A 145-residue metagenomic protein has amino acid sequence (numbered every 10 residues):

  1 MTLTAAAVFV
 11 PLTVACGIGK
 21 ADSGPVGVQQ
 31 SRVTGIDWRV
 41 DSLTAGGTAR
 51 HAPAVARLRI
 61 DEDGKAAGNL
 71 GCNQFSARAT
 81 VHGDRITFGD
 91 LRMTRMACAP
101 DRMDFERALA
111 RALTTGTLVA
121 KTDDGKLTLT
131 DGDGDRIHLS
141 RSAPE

Functional and structural regions predicted by a protein language model:
M1-E145: Lipid interaction determinants
